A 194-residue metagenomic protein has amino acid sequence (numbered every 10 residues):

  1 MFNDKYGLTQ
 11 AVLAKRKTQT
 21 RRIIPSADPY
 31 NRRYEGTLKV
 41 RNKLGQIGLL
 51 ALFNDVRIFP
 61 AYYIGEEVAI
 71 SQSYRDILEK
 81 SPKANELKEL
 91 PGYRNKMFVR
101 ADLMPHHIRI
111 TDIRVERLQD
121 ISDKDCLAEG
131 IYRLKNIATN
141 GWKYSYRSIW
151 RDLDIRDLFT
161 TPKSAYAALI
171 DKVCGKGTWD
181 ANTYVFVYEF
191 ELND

Functional and structural regions predicted by a protein language model:
M1-D194: Secondary-structure transition motif
